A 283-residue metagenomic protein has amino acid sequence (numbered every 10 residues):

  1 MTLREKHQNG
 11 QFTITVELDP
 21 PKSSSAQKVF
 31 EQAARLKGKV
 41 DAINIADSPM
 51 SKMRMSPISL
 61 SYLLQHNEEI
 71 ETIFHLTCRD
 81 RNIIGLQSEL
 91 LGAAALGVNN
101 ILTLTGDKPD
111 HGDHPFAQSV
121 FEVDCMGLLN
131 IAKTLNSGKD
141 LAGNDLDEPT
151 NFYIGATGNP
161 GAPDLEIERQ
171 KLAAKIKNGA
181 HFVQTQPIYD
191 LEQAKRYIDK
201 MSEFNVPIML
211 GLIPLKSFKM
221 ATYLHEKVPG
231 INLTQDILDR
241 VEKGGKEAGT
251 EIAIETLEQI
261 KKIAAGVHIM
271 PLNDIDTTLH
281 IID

Functional and structural regions predicted by a protein language model:
M1-I45: Conserved N-terminal beta1-alpha1 strand-loop-helix module at the mouth
M1-K6, S25-Q27, S51-L63, N82-S88 (+4 more regions): Active-site-adjacent beta->alpha loops and helix N-cap segments on the catalytic face of soluble alpha/beta enzymes
R4-N9, A33-G38, I58-E69, L90-V98 (+4 more regions): Acidic (Asp/Glu)-rich catalytic clusters
T13-K28, T72-I84, F152-I167, D239-E251: Active-site mouth loops of central-metabolism enzymes
I14-L18, D41-I45, T72-L76, I101-T103 (+5 more regions): Hydrophobic faces of well-ordered beta-strands that scaffold small-molecule active sites in alpha/beta enzyme cores
L18-K22, D47-S51, C78-D80, T105-P109 (+4 more regions): Active-site-proximal loop/turn and secondary-structure-junction residues that shape catalytic pockets, frequently
S23-L36, P57, I83-L90, P163-A174 (+1 more regions): Short, acidic/polar
V120-A142, L146-D147, T157-G161, N205-T256 (+1 more regions): Active-site pocket-lining/capping segments in soluble small-molecule metabolic enzymes
